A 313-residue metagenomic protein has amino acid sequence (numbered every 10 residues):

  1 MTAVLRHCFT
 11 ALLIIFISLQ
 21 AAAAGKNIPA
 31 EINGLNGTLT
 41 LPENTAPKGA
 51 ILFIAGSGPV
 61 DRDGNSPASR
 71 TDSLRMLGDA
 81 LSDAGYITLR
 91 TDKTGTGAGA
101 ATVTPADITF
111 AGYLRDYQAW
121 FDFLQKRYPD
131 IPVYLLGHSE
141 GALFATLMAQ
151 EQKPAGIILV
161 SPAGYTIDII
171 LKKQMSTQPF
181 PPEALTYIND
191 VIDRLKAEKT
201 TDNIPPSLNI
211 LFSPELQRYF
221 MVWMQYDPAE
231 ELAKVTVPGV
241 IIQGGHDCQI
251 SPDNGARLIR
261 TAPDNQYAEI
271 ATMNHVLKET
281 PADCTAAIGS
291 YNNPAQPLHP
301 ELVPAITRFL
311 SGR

Functional and structural regions predicted by a protein language model:
A24-T45: N-terminal cap/lid segment of alpha/beta-hydrolase-fold proteins
T45-P47, I51-L81: Short, surface-exposed "cap/lid" segments of acyl-processing enzymes
L74-A100: Conserved alpha/beta-hydrolase
A106-K126: Alpha/beta-hydrolase active-site loop
I158-A229: Accessory cap/linker subdomain of secreted extracellular hydrolases
V235, I241-Q243: Short beta-strand/loop motif that positions the catalytic acidic residue of the alpha/beta-hydrolase fold
V237, I250-T261: Short alpha-helix in the alpha/beta-hydrolase fold that links the catalytic acid
V276, A282-R313: Catalytic active-site module of serine/aspartate enzymes centered on a nucleophile-bearing elbow/loop
